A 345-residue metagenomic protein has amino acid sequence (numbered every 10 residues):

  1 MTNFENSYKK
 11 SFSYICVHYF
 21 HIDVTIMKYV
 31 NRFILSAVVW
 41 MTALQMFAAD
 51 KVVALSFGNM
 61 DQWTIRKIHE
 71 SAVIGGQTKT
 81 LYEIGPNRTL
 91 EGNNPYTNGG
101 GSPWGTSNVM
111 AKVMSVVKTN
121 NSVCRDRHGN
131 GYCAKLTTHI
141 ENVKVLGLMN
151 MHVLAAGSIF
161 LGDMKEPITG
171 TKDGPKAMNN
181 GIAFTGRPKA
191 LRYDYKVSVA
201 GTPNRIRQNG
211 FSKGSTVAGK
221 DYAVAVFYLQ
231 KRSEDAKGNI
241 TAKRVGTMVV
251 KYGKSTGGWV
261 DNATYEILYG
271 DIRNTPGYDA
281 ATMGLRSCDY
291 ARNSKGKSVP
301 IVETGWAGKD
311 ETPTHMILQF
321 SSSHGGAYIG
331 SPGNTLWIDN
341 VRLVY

Functional and structural regions predicted by a protein language model:
M1-A54: Bacterial Sec-dependent N-terminal signal peptides
A49-G186, A218-G270, A280-V344: Aromatic (Trp/Tyr/Phe) and Gly/Pro-enriched flexible surface segments
G76, Q208-N209: Sparse recognition of residues in long alpha-helices and their boundaries
R187-V197: A short beta-strand element within beta-rich, extracytoplasmic domains of secreted/secretory-pathway proteins
V197-N204, S215-K220: Extended, low-complexity, turn-rich repeat/linker tracts enriched in Gly/Pro/Ser/Thr and Asp/Glu that occur
A200-R207, D235-K237: Short, solvent-exposed secondary-structure capping/transition elements
P203, I272-A280: Substrate-binding/catalytic groove segments of enzymes that remodel or degrade extracellular structural polymers
N209-S215: Short, conserved, GDST-rich strand-edge loop motifs in beta-rich repeat architectures
